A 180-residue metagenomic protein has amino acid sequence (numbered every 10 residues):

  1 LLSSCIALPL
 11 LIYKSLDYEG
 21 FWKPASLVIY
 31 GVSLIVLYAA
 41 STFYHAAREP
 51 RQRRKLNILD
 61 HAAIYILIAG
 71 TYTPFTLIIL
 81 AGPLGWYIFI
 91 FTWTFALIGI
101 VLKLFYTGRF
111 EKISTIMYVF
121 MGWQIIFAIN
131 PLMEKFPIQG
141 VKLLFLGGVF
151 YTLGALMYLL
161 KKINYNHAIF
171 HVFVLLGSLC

Functional and structural regions predicted by a protein language model:
L1-C180: Multi-pass alpha-helical transmembrane bundles in non-GPCR membrane proteins that perform intramembrane catalysis
